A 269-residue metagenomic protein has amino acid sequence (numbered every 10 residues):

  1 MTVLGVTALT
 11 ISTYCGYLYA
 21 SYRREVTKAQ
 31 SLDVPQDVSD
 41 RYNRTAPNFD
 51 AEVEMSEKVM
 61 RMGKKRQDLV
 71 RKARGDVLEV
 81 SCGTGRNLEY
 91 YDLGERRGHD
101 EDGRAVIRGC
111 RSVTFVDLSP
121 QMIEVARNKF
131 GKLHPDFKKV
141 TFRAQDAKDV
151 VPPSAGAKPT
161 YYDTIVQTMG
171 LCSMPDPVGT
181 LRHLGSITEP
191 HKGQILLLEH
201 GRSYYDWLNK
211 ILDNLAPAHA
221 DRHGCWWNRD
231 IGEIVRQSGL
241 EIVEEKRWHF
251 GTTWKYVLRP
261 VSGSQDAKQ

Functional and structural regions predicted by a protein language model:
M1-D33, D37, H183-S186, S238-E241 (+1 more regions): Terminal single-pass membrane anchor helices
T10, V116, L198: The conserved SAM/SAH-binding core of class I Rossmann-like methyltransferase domains, concentrating on the hydrophobic
T13-R74, R86-Y90, I211-P217: Conserved class I S-adenosyl-L-methionine
S56, L196-K255: C-terminal alpha-helical "lid/dimerization" subdomain adjacent to the S-adenosyl-L-methionine
K72-P153: Class I SAM-dependent methyltransferase SAM/SAH-binding core
K148-I165: A short acidic, Gly/Pro-enriched loop at the edge of an enzyme's catalytic core that lines a small-molecule cofactor
T160-P177: A short SAM/SAH-binding and catalytic strip from SAM-dependent methyltransferases
V178-Q194: A short glycine-rich, Lys/Arg-flanked "PGG" loop and its adjoining helix->strand segment in the class I
